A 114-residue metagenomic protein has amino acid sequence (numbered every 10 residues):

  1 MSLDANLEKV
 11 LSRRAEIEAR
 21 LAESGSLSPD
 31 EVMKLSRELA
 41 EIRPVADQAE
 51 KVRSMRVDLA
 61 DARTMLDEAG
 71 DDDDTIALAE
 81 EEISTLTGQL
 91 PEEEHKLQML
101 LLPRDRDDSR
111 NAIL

Functional and structural regions predicted by a protein language model:
M1-N111: Charged, heptad-repeat coiled-coil alpha-helices that serve as long linker/dimerization "arms" in large NTP-dependent
